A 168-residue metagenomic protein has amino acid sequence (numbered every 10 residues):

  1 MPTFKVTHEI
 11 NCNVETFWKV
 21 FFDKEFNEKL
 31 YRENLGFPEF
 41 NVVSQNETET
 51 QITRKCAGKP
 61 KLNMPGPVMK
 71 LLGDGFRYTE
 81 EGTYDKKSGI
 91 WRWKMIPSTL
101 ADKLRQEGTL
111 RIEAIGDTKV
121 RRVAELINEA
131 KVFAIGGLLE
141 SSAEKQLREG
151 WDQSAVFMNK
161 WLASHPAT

Functional and structural regions predicted by a protein language model:
M1, L35-F37, G75-R77, K103-R105: Short solvent-exposed loop/turn micro-motifs enriched in small/polar/acidic residues
M1-M64: Hydrophobic ligand-binding cavity/cleft-lining segments
I10, K86-S88, G116: A generic beta-sheet turn/junction motif
F17-F21, A124, M158: Hydrophobic pocket/interface hotspot
N41-M95: Glycine-rich portal/gate segments that line the openings of hydrophobic small-molecule binding cavities
Q45-E47, L110, D152, A167: Short alpha-helix boundary/capping motifs
I52-T53, Y78, T83, R92-K145: Beta-strand/loop substructures that line and gate deep hydrophobic ligand-binding cavities in soluble
E81-K86, G136-T168: A conserved amphipathic terminal alpha-helix motif
